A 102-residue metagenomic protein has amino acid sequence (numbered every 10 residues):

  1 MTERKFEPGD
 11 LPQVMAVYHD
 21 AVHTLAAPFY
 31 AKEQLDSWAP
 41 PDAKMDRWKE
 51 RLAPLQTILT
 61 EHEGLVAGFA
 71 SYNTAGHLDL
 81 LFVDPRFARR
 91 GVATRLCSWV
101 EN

Functional and structural regions predicted by a protein language model:
K5-G9, A16-R86, T94-W99: Acetyl-CoA-dependent GNAT
G91: Glycine-rich phosphate-binding loop
N102: Conserved GNAT acetyl-CoA-binding A-motif
